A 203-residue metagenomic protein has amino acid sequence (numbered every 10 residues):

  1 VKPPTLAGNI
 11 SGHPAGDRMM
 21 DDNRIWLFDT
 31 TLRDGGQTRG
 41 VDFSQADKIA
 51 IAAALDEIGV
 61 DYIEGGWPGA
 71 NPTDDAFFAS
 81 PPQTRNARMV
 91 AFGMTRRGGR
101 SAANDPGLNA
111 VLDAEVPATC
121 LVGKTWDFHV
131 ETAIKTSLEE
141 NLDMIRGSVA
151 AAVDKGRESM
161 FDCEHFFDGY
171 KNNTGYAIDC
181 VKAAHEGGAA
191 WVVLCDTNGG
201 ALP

Functional and structural regions predicted by a protein language model:
V1-T5: Extreme N-terminal basic, low-complexity initiation segments that serve as generic localization/processing leaders
L6, I10-D42: N-terminal amphipathic alpha-helix/helix-capping segment at the start of soluble metabolic enzymes
I25, D74-D75: Alpha-helix initiation and N-capping motif
L27, Q37-Y62, F78-S80, T84 (+1 more regions): Alpha/beta enzyme core
W67-T73, M94-R97: Short active-site-proximal "capping" loops at secondary-structure junctions
R88-G93: A glycine-rich helix N-cap at a beta->alpha junction
